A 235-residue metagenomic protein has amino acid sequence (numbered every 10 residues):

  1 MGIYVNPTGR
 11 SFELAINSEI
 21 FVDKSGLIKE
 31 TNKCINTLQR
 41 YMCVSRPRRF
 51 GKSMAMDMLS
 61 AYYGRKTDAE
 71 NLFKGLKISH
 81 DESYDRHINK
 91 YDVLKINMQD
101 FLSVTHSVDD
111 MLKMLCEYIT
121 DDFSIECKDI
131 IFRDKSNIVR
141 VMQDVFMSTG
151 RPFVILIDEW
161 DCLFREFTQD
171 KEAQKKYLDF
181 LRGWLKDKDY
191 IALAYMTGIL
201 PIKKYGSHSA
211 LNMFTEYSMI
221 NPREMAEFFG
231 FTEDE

Functional and structural regions predicted by a protein language model:
M1-E235: Phosphate-binding site recognition
